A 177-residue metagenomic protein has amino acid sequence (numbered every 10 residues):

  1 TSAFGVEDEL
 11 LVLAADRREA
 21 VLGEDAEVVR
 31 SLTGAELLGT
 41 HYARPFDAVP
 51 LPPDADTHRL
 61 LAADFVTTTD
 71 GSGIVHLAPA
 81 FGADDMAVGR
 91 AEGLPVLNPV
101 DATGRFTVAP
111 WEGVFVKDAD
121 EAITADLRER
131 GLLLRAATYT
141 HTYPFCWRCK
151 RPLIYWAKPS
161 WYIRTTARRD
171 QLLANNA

Functional and structural regions predicted by a protein language model:
T1-A3, G39, F65, T69-A177: Residue patterns forming the tRNA-binding/recognition surfaces of aminoacyl-tRNA synthetases and related DALR
T1-I74, A83-A87: Protease-associated
